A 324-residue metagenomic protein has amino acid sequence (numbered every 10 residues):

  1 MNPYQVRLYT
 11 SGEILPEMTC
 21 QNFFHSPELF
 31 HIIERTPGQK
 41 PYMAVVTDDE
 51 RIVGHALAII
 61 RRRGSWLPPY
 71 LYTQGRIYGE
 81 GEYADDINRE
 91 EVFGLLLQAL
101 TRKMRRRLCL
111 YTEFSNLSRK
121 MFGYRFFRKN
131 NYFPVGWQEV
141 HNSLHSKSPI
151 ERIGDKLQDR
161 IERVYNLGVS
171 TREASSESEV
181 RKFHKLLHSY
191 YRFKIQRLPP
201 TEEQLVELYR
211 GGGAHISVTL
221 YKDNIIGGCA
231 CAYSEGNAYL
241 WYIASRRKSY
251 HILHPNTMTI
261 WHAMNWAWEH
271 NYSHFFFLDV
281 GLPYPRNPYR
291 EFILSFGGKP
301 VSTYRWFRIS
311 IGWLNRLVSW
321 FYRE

Functional and structural regions predicted by a protein language model:
M1, R106, S115-V169, H274 (+1 more regions): Terminal substrate-recognition subdomain of acyl/acetyltransferases
N2-D49, V53-S65, N116-E139, S148-S249: A conserved beta-strand-loop-helix scaffold within acyl/acetyltransferase catalytic domains
Q39-P41, R106-C109, A214, E269-S273: Short, high-confidence coil segments that cap the C-terminus of an alpha-helix and link into the following beta-strand
A56, Y78-D86, G94-T101, Q204 (+1 more regions): Aromatic (often tryptophan-rich) hydrophobic motifs at membrane interfaces
R62-Y78: Conserved acyl-donor/pantetheine-binding loop and adjacent beta-alpha core of acyl/acetyltransferases and related
E90-G94, L198: A conditional alpha-helix N-cap/helix-loop micro-motif detector
Y111-E113: Core AdoMet radical
